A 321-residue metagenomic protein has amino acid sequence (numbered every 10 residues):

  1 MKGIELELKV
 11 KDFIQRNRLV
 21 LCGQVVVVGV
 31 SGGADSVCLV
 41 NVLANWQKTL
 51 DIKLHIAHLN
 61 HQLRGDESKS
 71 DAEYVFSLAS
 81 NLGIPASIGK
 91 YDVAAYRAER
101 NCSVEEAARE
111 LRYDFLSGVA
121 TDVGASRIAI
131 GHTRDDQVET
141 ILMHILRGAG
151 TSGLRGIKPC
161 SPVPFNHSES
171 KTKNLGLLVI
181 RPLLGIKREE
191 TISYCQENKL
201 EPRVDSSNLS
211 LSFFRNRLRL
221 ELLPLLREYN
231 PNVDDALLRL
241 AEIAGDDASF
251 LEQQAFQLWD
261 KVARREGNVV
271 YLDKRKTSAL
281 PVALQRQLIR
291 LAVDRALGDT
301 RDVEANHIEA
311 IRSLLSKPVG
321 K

Functional and structural regions predicted by a protein language model:
K2-H144, P164-K173, E189-E190: ATP-dependent adenylation/nucleotidyltransferase module used to activate substrates
G3-D35, I52-H55, L59, Y91-V93 (+5 more regions): AMP-forming adenylation/ATP pyrophosphatase catalytic core
R18, E67, A120, A149 (+3 more regions): Short coil/turn residues that cap or connect secondary-structure elements
W46-K48, S87-K90, E190-Q196, D260-R265 (+1 more regions): Short hydrophobic/aromatic-rich motifs at helix boundaries and adjacent loops
G83-A86, D114-S117, R155-P159, N208 (+4 more regions): Short, surface-exposed, polar/charged, turn-prone segments marking secondary-structure boundaries
R127-G131, D136-A244, A248, L272-S278: Catalytic subdomain that performs nucleotidyl-dependent activation
